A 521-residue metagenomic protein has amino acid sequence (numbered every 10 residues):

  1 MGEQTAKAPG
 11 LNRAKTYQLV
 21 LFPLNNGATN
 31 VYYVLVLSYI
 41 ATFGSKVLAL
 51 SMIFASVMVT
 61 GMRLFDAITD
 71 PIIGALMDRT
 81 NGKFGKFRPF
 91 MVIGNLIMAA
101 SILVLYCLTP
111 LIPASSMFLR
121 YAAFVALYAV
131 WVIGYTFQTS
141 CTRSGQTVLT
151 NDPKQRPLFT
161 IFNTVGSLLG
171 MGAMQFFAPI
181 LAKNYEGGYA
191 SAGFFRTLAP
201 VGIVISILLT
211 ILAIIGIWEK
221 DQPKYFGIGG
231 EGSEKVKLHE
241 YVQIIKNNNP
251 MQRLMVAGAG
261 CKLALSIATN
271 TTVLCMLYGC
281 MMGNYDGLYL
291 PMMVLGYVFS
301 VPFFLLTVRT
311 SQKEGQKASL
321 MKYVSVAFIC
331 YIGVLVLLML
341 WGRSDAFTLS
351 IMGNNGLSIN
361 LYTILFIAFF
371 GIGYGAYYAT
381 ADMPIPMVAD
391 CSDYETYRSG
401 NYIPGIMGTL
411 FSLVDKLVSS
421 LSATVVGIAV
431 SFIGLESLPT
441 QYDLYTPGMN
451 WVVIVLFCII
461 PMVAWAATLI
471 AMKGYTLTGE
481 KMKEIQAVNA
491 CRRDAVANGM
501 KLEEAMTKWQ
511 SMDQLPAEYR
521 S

Functional and structural regions predicted by a protein language model:
G2-R520: Membrane-embedded alpha-helical bundles of multi-pass transporters/translocases, especially carrier/permease families
